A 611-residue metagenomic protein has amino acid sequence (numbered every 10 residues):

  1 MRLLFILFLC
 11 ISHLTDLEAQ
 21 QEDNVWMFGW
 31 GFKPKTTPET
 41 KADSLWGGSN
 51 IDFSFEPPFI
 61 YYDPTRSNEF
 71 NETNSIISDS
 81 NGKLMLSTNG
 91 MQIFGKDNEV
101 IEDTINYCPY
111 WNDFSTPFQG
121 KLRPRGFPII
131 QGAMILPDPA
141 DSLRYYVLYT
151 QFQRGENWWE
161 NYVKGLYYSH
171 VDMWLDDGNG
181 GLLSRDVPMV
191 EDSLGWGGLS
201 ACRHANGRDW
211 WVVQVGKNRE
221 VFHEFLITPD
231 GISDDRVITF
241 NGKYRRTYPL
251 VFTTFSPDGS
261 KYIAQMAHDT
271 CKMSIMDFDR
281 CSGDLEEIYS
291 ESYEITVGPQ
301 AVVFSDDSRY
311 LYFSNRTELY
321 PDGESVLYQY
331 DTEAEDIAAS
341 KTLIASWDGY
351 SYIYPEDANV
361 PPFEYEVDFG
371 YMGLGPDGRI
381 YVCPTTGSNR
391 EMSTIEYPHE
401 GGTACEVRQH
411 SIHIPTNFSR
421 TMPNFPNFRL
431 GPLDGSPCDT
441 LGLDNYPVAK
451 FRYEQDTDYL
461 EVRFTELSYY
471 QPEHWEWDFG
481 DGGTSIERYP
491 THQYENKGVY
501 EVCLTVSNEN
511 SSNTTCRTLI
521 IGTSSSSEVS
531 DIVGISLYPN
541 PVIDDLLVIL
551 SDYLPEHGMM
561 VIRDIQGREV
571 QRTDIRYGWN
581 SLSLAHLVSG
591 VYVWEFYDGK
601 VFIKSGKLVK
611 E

Functional and structural regions predicted by a protein language model:
M1-D23, G298-Q300, C503, F602 (+1 more regions): Bacterial Sec-dependent N-terminal signal peptides
Q20-V448: Beta-propeller fold recognition
L433-Y453, N510, T515-Y538, Y553: Residue-level detector of functionally pivotal "anchor" positions at catalytic/ligand-binding pockets or at interdomain
Y459-S468, D545-I549: A short beta-strand segment in extracellular, disulfide-stabilized domains
P472-H492: Surface-exposed, flexible coil segments in extracellular/virion-facing regions
E476, E501-C503, D531-Y538, V542-E611: C-terminal outer-membrane/trafficking sorting elements
T484, N508-T514, K600-I603: Short, exposed coil/turn segments at beta-strand boundaries within extracellular/luminal domains
R488-Y500, S581-L582: Solvent-exposed segments in extracellular or luminal domains encompassing
